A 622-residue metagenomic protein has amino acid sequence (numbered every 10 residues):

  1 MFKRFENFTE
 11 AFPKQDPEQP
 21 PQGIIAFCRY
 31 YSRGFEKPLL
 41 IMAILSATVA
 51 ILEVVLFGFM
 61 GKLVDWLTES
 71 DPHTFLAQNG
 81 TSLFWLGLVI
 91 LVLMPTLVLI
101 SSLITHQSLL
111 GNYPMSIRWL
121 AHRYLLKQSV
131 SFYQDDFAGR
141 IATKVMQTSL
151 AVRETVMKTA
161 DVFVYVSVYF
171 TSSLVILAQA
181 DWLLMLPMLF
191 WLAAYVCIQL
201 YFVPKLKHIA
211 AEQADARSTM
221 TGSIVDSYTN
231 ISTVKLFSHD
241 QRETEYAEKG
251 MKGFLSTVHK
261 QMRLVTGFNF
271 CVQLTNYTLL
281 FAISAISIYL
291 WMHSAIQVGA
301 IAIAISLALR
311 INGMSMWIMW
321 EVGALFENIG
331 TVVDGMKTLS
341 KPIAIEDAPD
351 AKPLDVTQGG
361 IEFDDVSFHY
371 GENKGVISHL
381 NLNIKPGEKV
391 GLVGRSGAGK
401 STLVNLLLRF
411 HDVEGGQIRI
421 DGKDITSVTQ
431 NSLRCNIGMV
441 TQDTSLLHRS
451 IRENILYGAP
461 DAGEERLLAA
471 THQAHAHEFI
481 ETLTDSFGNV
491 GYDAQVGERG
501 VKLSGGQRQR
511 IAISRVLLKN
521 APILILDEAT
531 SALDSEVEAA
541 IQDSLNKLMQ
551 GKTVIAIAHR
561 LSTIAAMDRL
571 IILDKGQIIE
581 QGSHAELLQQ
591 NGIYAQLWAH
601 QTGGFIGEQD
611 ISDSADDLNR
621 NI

Functional and structural regions predicted by a protein language model:
M1-E53, T68-L88, S101-L110, R123 (+7 more regions): Membrane-integrated ABC transporters
P13, P17-P21, L52-D65, I90-A138 (+12 more regions): Juxtamembrane helix-loop junctions of ABC transporter transmembrane domains
G34, P38-I51, L91-P95, D161-E212 (+2 more regions): Transmembrane helices of ABC transporter permease
K37-K62, L83, G87, T105-H106 (+6 more regions): Alpha-helical segments in transporter systems
G87-V98, L192-A194, I198-L200, V265-L279 (+2 more regions): Hydrophobic alpha-helical segments in the permease module
D136-G139, E212-M262, D350-K352: Loop segments that connect adjacent transmembrane helices in multi-pass transporters
A216, H239, R263, L280 (+1 more regions): Cytosolic ends of transmembrane helices, especially the final helix of ABC transmembrane type-1 domains
L354-I622: ABC-type nucleotide-binding domain
